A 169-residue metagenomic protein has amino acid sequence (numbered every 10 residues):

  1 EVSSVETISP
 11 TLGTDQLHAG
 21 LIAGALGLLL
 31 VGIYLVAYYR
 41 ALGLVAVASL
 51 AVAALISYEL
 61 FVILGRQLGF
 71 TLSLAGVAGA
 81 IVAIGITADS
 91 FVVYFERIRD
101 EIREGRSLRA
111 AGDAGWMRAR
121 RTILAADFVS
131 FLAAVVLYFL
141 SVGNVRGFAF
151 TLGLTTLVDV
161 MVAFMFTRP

Functional and structural regions predicted by a protein language model:
E1, L12, V31, L60 (+3 more regions): Residue-level signature of catalytic and energy-coupling elements of molecular machines, predominantly ATP/GTP-dependent
E1-L21: Extracytoplasmic
T14, H18-L72, F139-G143: Interfacial segments of transmembrane alpha-helices in multi-pass membrane proteins
L30-A37, A83-S90, V136, V158 (+2 more regions): Hydrophobic alpha-helical membrane-associated segments
L44-R66, V77-I84, F148-A163: Small-residue-enriched core segments of transmembrane alpha-helices in multipass membrane transport and channel
L55-E59, I63, T87-D89, V93 (+3 more regions): Transmembrane alpha-helix boundary/anchor motif
L68-A75, A88-D89, V93-A111, T167-P169: Juxtamembrane helix-loop transition segments at the membrane interface in multi-pass membrane proteins
D100-P169: Hydrophobic alpha-helical transmembrane segments of membrane transport and translocation systems, primarily multi-pass
